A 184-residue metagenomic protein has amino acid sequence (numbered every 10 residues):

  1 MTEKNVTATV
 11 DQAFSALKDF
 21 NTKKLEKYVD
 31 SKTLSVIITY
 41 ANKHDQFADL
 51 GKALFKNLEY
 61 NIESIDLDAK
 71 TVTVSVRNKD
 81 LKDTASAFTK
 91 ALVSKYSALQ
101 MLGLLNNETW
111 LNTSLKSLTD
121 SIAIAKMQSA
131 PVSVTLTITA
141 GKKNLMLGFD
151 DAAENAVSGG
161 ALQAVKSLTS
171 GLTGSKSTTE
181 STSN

Functional and structural regions predicted by a protein language model:
M1-S15: Short, low-complexity N-terminal intrinsically disordered segments enriched in polar/charged residues
V10-A13, Y60-I62, V72-V76, V134-I138 (+1 more regions): Hydrophobic beta-strand residues in large extracellular and virion-surface proteins
Q12-E26: Short helix-adjacent coil turns
K18, N78-K82, A140: Beta-strand elements of well-folded, non-transmembrane domains
E26-A98: Short solvent-exposed beta->alpha transition segments
N42-F47, N112-S121: Short Pro/Gly-enriched beta-strand edge/turn motifs at strand-loop
V93-T113, S121-E180: Short beta-strand edge/turn micro-motifs at domain boundaries
S183-N184: Extracytoplasmic/luminal low-complexity segments enriched in Pro/Gly and acidic/polar residues that act as flexible
